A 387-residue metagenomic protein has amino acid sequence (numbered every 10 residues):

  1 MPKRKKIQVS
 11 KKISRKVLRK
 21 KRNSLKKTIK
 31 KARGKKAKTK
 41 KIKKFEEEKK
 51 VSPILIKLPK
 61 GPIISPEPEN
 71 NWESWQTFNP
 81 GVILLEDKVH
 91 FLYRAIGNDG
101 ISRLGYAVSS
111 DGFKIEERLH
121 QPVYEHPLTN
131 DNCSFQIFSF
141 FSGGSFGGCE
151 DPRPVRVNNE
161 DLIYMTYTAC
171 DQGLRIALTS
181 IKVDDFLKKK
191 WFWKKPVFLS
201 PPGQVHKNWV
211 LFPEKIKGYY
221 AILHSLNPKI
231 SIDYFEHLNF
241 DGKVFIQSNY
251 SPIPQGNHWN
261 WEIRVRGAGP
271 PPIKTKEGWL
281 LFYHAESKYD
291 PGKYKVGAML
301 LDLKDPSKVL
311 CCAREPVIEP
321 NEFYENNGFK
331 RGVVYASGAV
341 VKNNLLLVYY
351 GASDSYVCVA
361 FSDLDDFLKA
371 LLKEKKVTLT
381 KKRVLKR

Functional and structural regions predicted by a protein language model:
M1-K44: Polybasic, lysine-enriched low-complexity intrinsically disordered terminal tails
K38-W75, N79, I83-G147, R156-V210 (+4 more regions): Beta-rich carbohydrate-recognition and catalytic domains
P152: Conserved catalytic-core helix/loop/strand module for nucleotide-ribose chemistry
G267: Catalytic core of Fe(II)/2-oxoglutarate
A339-V341: Electrostatic interaction modules used in gene-expression and signaling proteins
